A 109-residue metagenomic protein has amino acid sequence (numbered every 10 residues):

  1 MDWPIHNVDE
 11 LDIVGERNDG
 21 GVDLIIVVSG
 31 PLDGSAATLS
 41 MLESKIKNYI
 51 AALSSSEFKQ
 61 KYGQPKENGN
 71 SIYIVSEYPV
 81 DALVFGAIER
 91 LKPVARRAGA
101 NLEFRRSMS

Functional and structural regions predicted by a protein language model:
D2-I13, G30, E89-P93, L102 (+1 more regions): N-terminal intrinsically disordered, cationic/polar leader segments that include organellar targeting peptides
V8-A36: Short, compositionally biased "basic patch" segments
G20-P31, P65-Y78: Short glycine-rich, basic-tinged beta-strand/loop micro-motifs
G21, G34, K45, A87-R90 (+1 more regions): Extended, well-folded catalytic/binding cores that form a central cleft or groove in large enzyme and scaffold domains
D33-S40, A82-F85: Ordered, soluble secondary-structure elements with a strong preference for glycine-centered loop motifs and nearby
A36-Q60: Acidic, aromatic-enriched beta-alpha/helix-loop junctions
L53-N70, S107-M108: Short glycine-rich, low-complexity/disordered patches
S71-S109: Helix-rich interaction surfaces within compact, conserved domain-sized segments that mediate assembly or partner
